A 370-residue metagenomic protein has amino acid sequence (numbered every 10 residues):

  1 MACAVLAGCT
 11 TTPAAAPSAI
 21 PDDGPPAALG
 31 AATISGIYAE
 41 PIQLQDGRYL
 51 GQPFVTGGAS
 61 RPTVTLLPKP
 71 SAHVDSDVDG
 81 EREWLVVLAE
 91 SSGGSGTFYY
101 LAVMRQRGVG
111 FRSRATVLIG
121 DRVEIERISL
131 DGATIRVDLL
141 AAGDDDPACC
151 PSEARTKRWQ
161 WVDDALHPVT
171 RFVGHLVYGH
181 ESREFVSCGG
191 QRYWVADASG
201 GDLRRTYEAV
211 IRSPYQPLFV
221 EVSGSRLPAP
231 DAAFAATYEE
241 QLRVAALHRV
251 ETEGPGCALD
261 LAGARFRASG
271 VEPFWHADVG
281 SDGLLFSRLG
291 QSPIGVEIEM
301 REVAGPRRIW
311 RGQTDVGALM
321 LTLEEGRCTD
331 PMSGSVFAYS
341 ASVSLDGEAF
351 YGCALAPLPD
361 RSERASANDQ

Functional and structural regions predicted by a protein language model:
L6-G8: C-terminal motif of bacterial Sec signal peptides marking the signal peptidase cleavage site
T10-L50, V55, I125-V173: Acidic, small-residue rich beta-repeat scaffolds with periodic aromatic anchors
T65-V78, V123-A133: Beta-propeller blade termini
V78-L88, A133-D138: Acidic/hydrophobic-patterned starts of short beta strands in beta-sheet-rich repeat architectures
A102, Y193-G200, S269-T322: Central antiparallel beta-sheet cores of small beta-barrel/beta-sandwich binding domains
V169-R183, S223-G224: Structural detector for short beta-strands of small beta-barrel domains
I211-E240: Flexible glycine-rich surface loops and low-complexity tracts that mediate binding to linear polymers
A229-C257: OB-fold/S1-family single-stranded nucleic acid-binding modules
